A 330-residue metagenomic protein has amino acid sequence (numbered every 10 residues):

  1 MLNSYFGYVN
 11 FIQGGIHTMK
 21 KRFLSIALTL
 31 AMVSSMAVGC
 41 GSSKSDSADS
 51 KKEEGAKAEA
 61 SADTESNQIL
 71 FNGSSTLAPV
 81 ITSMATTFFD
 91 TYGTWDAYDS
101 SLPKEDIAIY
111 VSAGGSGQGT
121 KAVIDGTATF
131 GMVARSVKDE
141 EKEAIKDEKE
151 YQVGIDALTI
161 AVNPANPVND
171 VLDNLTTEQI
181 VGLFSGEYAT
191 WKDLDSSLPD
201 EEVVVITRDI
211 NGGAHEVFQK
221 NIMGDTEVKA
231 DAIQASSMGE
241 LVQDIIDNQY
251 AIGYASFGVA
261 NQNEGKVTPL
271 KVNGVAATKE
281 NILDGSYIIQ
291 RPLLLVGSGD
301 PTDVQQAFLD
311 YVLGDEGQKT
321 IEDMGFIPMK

Functional and structural regions predicted by a protein language model:
M1-T18: Short, Lys/Arg-enriched N-terminal segments with co-localized hydrophobic residues within the first ~10-30 amino acids
H17-A27: Bacterial N-terminal signal peptides that target proteins for export
L30-A31: Repetitive helical segments and hydrophobic/amphipathic motifs
S35-G39: C-terminal motif of bacterial Sec signal peptides marking the signal peptidase cleavage site
G41-K330: Exported/periplasmic ABC-transporter solute-binding proteins
